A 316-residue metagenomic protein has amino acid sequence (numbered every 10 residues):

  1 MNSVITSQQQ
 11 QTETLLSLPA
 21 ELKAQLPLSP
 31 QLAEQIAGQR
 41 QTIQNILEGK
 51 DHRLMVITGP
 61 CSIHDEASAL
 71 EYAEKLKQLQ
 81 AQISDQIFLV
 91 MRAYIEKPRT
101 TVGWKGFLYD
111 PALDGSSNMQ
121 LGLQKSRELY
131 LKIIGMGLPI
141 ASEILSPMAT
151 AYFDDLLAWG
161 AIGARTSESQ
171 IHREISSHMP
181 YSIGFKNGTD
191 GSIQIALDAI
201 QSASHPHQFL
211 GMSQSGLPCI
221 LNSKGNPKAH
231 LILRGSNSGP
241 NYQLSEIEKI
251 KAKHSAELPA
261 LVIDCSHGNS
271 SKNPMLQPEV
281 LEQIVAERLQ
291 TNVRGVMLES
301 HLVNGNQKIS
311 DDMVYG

Functional and structural regions predicted by a protein language model:
N2-S7, Q86-Y242, E246, G268 (+5 more regions): Active-site-facing alpha/beta catalytic cores
T6-K50: N- or domain-start disorder-to-order transition segments that initiate the globular core
D51-I57: Short, contiguous, helix-prone interaction/anchoring segments in small proteins
G59, I263: Conserved, mostly hydrophobic/aromatic
C61-A67: Short, glycine-rich nucleotide/cofactor-binding loops
D110-A112, Q307-G316: Acidic, Ser/Thr-rich peripheral helices and adjacent loops at domain boundaries
I250-A256: Redox- and metal-dependent alpha/beta enzyme cores, enriched for Fe-S-associated oxidoreductases and cofactor-handling
